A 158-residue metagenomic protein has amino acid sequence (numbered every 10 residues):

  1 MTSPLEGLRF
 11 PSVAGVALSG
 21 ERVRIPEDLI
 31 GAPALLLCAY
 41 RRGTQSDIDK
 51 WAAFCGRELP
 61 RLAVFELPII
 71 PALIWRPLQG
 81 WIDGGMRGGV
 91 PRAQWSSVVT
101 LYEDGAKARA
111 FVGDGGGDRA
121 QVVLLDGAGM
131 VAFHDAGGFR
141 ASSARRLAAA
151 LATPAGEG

Functional and structural regions predicted by a protein language model:
M1-P26, W95-S97: N-terminal "domain-start" segment that seeds a small globular fold
I25-E27, G31, L101, A108-F111 (+3 more regions): Low-complexity, Gly/Pro
E27-K50: Short active-site neighborhood of thiol/selenol oxidoreductases, capturing the structured segment around
D28-G31, E58-L59, A93: Flexible, charged surface loops at secondary-structure boundaries
L35-L37, E66, L124: Structural beta-sheet core signal
T44-V90: Structural microenvironment flanking redox-active thiols in thiol-disulfide oxidoreductases
F65-L67, G80-D118: Short, internal strand/loop/helix patches that form the active-site neighborhood or redox-interaction surface
G117-G158: Thiol-/selenol-based redox modules, centered on thioredoxin-like and closely related oxidoreductase domains
